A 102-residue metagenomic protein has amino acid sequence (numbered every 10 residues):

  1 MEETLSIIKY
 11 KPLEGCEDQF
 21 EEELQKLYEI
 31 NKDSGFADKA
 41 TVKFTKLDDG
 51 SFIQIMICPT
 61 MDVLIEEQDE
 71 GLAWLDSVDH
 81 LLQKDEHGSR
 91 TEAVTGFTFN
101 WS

Functional and structural regions predicted by a protein language model:
M1, E14-C16, D62: Short tyrosine-centred short linear motifs in exposed loops/low-complexity segments
M1-E2, S102: Absolute protein N-terminus
E3-K11, I53-I55: Active-site-flanking beta-strand signature of metal-NTP-handling nucleotidyl enzymes and homologous cyclase-like
K11-E23: Short, surface-exposed ligand-recognition loops at beta-strand->loop->(often short) alpha-helix junctions that present
K26, I30-A40, I57-E92: An amphipathic, aromatic/His-enriched active-site/gating alpha helix that lines ligand/cofactor pockets
T41-T45: Short, solvent-exposed loop/turn elements at beta->coil junctions and helix N-caps that rim active or binding pockets
V94-S102: Short, low-order "capping/linker" segments at domain edges
